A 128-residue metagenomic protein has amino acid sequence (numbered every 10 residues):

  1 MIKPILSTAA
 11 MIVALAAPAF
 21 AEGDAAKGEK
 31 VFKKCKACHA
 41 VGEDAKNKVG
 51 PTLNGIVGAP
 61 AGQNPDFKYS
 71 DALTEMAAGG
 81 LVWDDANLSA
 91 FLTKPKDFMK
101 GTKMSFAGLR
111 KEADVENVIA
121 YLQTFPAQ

Functional and structural regions predicted by a protein language model:
M1-A9: Bacterial N-terminal signal peptides that target proteins for export
T8-A16: Bacterial N-terminal signal peptides
A17-A21: Sec/Tat signal peptide C-region and signal peptidase I cleavage site
G23-V82, A90-T102, T124-Q128: Periplasmic/extracellular electron-transfer cofactor-ligation site, primarily the c-type cytochrome heme-c attachment
D85-S89, T93, V115, I119: An amphipathic alpha-helix signature
R110-K111: A conserved structural motif in NAD(P)-dependent oxidoreductases
